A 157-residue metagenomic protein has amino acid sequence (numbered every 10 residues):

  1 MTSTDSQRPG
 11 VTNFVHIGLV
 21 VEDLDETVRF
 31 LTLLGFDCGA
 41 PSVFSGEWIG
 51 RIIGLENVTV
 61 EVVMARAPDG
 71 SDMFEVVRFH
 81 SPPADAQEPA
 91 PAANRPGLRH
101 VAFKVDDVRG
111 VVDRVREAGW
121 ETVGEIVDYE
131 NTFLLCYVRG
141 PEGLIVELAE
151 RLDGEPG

Functional and structural regions predicted by a protein language model:
M1-R29, L34-A40, L98-F103, L152-G157: N-terminal beta-strand motif that seeds the catalytic metal site of vicinal oxygen chelate
T2-T4, G46-R51, P83-P89, P156: A short, acidic/glycine-rich surface segment
V11, V20-S71, E117, C136-R139: Core segments of cupin and vicinal oxygen chelate
N13-E22, V63-H80, Q87-R114, L134-R139 (+1 more regions): Vicinal oxygen chelate
D37-W48, G124-Y129, E150-P156: Conserved catalytic-core motifs of GNAT/GCN5-like acyltransferases
L55-N57, V127-E130: Short loop/turn motifs at secondary-structure junctions and domain boundaries
R78-P82, E150-L152: Acetyl-CoA-dependent GNAT
